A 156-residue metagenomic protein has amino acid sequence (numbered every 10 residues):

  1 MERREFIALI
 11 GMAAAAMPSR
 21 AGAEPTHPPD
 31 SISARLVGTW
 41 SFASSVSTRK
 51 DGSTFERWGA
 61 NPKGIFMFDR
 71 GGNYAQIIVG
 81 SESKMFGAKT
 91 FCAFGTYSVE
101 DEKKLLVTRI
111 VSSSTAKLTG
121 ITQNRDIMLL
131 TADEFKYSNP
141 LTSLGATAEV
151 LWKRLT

Functional and structural regions predicted by a protein language model:
E5-A23: N-terminal export signals
A21-T156: Lipid interaction determinants
